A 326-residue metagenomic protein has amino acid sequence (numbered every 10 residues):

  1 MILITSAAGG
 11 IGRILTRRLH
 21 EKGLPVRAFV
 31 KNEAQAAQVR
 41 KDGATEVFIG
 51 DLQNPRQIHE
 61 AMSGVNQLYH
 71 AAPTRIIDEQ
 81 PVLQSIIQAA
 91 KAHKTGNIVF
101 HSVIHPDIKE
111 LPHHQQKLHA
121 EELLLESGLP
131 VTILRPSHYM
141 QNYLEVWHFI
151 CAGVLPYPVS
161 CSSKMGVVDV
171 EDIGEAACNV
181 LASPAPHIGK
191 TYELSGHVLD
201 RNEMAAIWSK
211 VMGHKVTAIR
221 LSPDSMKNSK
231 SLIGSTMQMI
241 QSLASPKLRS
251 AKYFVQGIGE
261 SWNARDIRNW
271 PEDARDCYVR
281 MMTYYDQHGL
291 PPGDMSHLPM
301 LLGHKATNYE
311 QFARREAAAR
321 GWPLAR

Functional and structural regions predicted by a protein language model:
M1-V39, Q53-R56, S63-V65, T74-Q84 (+3 more regions): Oxidoreductase cofactor-interface core, primarily capturing Rossmann-like NAD(P)-dependent enzymes
L3-S6, A37, A44, T283 (+1 more regions): N-terminal hydrophobic or amphipathic segments with adjacent small-residue motifs that include Sec signal peptides
G12, A44, A206-S209, I219-L221 (+2 more regions): A generic structured-segment signal
K41-Q53: Rossmann-fold cofactor-recognition segment
F48-D51, G166, K305: A structural signal for short, well-ordered beta-strand elements
N66-Y69, P291-P292: Short, basic/glycine-rich phosphate-binding loops at helix/coil junctions that contact nucleotide phosphates
N228-R326: A hydrophobic C-terminal alpha-helical subdomain
